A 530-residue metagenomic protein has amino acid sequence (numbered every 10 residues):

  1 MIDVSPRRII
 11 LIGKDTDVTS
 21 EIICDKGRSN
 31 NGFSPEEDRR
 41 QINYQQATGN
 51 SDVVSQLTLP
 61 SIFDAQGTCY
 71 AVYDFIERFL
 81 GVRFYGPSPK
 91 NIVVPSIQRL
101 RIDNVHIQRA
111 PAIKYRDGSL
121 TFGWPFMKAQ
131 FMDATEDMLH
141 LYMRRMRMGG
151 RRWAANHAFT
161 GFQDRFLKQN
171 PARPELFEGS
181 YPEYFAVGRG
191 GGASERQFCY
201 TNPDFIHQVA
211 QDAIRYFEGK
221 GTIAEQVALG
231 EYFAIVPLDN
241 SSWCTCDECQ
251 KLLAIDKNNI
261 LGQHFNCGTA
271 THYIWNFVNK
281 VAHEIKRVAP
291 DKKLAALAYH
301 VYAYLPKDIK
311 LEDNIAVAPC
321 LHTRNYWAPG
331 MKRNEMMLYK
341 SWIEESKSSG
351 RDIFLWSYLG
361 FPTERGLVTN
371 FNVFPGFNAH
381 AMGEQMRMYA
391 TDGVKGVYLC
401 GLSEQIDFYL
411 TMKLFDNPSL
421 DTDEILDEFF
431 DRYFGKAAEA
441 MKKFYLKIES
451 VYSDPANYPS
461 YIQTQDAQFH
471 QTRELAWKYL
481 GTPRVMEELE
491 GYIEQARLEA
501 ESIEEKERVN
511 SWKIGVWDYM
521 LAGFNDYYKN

Functional and structural regions predicted by a protein language model:
M1, V301-P306, T363-E364, I406-D407: Beta-rich nucleic-acid/ligand-interaction surfaces
I2-I274, K286, G350-T369, F374-P375 (+1 more regions): Feature activates predominantly on carbohydrate-active enzymes
V4, I12-K14, L294, G383-Y389: Aromatic-rich surface patch/π-platform used for binding flat ligands and interfaces
R7-R8, A228-E231, A289-L294, D313-I315 (+2 more regions): Loop/turn elements at helix/coil->beta-strand transitions in domains of secreted/extracellular proteins
Q197, F205-H207, R215, N334-E439 (+1 more regions): Structured mid-domain segments that build the active-site/substrate or prosthetic-cofactor binding neighborhood
S241-L294, H300-Y326, N334-L338, E345-G350 (+2 more regions): Active-site neighborhood of glycoside hydrolase catalytic domains
D392-G393, L410-N530: Catalytic domains of carbohydrate-active enzymes that cleave complex glycans
